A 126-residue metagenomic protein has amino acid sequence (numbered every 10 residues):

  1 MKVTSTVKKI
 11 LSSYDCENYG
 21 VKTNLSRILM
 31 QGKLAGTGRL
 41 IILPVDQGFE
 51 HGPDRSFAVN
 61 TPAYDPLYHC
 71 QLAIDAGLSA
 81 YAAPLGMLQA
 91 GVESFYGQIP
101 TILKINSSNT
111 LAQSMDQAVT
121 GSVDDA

Functional and structural regions predicted by a protein language model:
K2-A83: Conserved N-terminal beta1-alpha1 strand-loop-helix module at the mouth
L67-A126: Active-site beta->alpha loop and helix N-cap motifs at the rims of alpha/beta catalytic domains
